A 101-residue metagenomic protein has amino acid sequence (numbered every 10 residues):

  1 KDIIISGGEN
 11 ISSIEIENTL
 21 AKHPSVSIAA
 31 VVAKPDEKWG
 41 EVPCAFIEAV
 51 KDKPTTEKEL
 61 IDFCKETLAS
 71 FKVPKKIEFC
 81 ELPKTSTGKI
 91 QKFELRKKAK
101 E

Functional and structural regions predicted by a protein language model:
K1-F71, E81-P83, G88-I90, E94-K97: AMP-binding/adenylate-forming catalytic core of the ANL superfamily
A99-E101: Acidic/polar alpha-helix N-cap and adjacent early helical turns within long charge-rich amphipathic helices/linkers
